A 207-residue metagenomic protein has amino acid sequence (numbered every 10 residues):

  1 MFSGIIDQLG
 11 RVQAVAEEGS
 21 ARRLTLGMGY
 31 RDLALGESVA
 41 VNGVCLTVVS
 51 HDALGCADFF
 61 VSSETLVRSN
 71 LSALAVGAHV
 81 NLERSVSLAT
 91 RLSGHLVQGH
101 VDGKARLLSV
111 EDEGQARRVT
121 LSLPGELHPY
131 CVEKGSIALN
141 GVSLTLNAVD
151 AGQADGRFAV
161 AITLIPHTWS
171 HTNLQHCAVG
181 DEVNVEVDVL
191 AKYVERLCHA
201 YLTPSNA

Functional and structural regions predicted by a protein language model:
M1-A207: Conserved loop->alpha-helix
